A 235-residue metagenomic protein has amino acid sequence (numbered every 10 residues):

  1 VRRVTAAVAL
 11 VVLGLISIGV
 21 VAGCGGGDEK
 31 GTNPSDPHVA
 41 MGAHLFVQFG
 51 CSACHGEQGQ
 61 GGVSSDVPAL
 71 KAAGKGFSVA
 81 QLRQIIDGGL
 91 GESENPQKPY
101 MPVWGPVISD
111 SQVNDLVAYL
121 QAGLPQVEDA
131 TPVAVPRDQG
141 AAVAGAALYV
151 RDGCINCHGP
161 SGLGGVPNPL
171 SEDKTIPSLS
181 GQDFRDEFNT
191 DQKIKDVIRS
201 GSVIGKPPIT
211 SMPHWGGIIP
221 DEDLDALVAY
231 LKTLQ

Functional and structural regions predicted by a protein language model:
V1-V11: Bacterial N-terminal signal peptides that target proteins for export
V20-G23: C-terminal motif of bacterial Sec signal peptides marking the signal peptidase cleavage site
G25-V47, A122-V150, G165, E187: Electrostatic cytochrome c docking/interface patches
P37-H44, A53-D87, P102-V107, N156-D196 (+1 more regions): Gly/Gly-Pro-rich "capping" loops immediately C-terminal to redox-active cysteine motifs in periplasmic/lumenal
Q48, G88, S200-V203: Glycine-rich, acidic and aromatic/proline-enriched surface loops and short helix-turn segments that act as binding
G50, G153: The −1 position to Zn-ligating cysteines in a subset of zinc-ribbon hairpins
A80, W104-P132, V197, V203 (+1 more regions): C-terminal capping alpha-helices of c-type cytochrome domains
E92-P96, I204-P208: Substrate-binding/catalytic groove segments of enzymes that remodel or degrade extracellular structural polymers
